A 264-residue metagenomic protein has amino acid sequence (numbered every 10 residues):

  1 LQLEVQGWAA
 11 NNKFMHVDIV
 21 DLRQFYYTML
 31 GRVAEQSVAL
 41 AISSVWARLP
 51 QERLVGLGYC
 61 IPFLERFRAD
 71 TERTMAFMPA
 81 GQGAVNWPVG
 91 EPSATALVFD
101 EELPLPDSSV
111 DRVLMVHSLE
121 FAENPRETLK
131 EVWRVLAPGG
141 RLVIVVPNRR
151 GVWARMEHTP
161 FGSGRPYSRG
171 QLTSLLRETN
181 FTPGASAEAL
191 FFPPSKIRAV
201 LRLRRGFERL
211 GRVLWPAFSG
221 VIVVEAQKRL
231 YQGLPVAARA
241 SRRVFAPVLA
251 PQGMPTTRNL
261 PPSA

Functional and structural regions predicted by a protein language model:
N12-A47: Class I SAM-dependent methyltransferase Rossmann-like catalytic core, especially the SAM/SAH-binding loop
S44, R48-L103: Class I SAM-dependent methyltransferase SAM/SAH-binding core
E101-V113: A short acidic, Gly/Pro-enriched loop at the edge of an enzyme's catalytic core that lines a small-molecule cofactor
R126-R141: A short glycine-rich, Lys/Arg-flanked "PGG" loop and its adjoining helix->strand segment in the class I
V146-S163: Short, glycine-/aromatic-enriched active-site segment of Class I SAM-dependent methyltransferases
S163-S186, L190: Short alpha-helix
G184-R209, A217-S219: Conserved catalytic loop of SAM-dependent methyltransferase domains
E208-A264: C-terminal lobe and adjacent flexible extensions of AdoMet/dcAdoMet transferase-like proteins
